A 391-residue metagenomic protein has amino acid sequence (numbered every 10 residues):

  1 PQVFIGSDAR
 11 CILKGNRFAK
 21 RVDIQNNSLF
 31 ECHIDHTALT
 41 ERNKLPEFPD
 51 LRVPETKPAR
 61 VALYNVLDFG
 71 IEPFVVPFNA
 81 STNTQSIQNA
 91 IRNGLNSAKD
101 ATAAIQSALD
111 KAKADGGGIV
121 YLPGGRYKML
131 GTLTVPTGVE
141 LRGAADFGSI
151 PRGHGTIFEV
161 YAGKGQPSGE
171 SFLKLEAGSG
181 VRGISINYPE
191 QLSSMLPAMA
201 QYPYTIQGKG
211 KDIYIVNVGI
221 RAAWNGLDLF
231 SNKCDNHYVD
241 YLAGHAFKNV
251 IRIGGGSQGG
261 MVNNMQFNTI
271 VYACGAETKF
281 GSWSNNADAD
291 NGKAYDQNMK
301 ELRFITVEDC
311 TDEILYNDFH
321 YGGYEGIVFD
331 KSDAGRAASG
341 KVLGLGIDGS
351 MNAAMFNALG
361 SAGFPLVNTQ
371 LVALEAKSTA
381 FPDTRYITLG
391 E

Functional and structural regions predicted by a protein language model:
P1-F4, H154-L173, R182, S193-Q207 (+7 more regions): Extracellular beta-strand/beta-solenoid scaffold signature
P1-Y121, M129-L130, T134-M195, Y214-V216 (+1 more regions): Extracellular "leader-to-stem" segments immediately downstream of a signal peptide or signal-anchor in secreted/lumenal
Q2, S7-A9, K20, N27-F30 (+11 more regions): Small-residue (G/S/T/A) turn/hinge positions that recur once per unit in extracellular repeat modules
I5-G6, K14, A19, Q25 (+23 more regions): Feature marks extracellular polysaccharide-active and adherence modules
K99-A103, K233, D309: Conserved structured core elements
